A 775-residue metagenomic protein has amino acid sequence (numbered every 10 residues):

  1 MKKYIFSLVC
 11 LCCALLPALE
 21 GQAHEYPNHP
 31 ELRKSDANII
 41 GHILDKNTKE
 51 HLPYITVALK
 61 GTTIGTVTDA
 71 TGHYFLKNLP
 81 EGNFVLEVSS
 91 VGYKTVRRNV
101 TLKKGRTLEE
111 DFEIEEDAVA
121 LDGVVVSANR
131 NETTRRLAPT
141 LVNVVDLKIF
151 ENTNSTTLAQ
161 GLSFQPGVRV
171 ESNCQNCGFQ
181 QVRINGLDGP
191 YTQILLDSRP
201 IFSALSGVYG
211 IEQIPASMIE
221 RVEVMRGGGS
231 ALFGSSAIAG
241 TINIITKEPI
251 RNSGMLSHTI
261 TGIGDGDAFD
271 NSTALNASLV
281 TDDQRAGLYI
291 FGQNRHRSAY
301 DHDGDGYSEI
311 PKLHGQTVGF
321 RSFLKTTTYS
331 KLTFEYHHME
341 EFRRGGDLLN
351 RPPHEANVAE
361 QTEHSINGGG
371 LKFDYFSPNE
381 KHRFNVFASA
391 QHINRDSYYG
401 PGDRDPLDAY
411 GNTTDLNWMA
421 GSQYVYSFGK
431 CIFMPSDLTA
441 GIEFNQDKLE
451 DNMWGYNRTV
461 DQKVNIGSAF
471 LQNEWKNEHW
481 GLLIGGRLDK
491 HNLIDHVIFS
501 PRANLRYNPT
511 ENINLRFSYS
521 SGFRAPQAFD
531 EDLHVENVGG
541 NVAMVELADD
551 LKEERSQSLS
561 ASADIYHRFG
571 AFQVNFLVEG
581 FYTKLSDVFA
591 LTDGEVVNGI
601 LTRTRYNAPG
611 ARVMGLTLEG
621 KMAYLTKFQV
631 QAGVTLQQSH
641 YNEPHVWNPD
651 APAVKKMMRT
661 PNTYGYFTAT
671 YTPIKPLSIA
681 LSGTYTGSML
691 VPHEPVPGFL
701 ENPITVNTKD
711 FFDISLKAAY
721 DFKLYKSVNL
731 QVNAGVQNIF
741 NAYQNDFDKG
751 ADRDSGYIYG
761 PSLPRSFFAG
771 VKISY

Functional and structural regions predicted by a protein language model:
Y4, K584-S586, P676, Y685-P695 (+1 more regions): C-terminal beta-signal and adjacent terminal beta-strands/loops of Gram-negative outer-membrane beta-barrel proteins
H24-D36, H42-T48, I55-K60, S89-Y93 (+3 more regions): Short, acidic, small-residue-rich periplasmic hinge/interaction motif at the N-terminus of Gram-negative outer-membrane
K77, Q181-R183, R199-R226, K247 (+1 more regions): Short acidic/polar hinge/loop motifs at secondary-structure boundaries that mediate gating or recognition
A159-P200, E220: Extracytoplasmic beta-strand/coil segments of soluble accessory domains associated with Gram-negative outer-membrane
S203-L205, M218-E220, A231-N243, K247-D303 (+2 more regions): Outer-membrane beta-barrel translocator/receptor signature
L275, N385-Y399, R516, D550-Y606 (+2 more regions): Membrane-embedded beta-barrel scaffold of Gram-negative outer-membrane proteins
R297-T317, F323-F384, A390-L416: Flexible loop and strand-edge segments within Gram-negative outer membrane beta-barrel domains
K476, F576, F581-K584, T604-P695: Gram-negative outer-membrane beta-barrel transporters
